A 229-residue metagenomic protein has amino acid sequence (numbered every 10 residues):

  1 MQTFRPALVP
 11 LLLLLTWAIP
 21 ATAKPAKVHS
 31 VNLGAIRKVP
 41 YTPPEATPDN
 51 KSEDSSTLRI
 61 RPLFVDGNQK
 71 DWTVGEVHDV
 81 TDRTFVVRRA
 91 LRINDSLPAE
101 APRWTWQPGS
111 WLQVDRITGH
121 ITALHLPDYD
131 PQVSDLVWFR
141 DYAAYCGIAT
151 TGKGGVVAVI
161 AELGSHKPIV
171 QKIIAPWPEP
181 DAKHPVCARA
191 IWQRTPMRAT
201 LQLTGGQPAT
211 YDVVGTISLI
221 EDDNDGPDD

Functional and structural regions predicted by a protein language model:
M1-V9: Bacterial N-terminal signal peptides that target proteins for export
V9-W17: Bacterial N-terminal signal peptides
A21-W104: Terminal domain-start segments
K38-K70, T105-L126, V156-P176, A209-P227: Surface-exposed loop/turn elements that mediate protein-protein interactions on large endomembrane-trafficking
Q69-V77, P127-W138, E179-I191: Repeated scaffold domains used in trafficking and secretory/extracellular systems, primarily beta-propellers
R89-L91, P102-T105, Y145-G152, L201-G206: Beta-strand C-termini and the immediately following turn/loop, strongest in propeller blades
P185-D229: Hydrophilic extracytoplasmic domains
